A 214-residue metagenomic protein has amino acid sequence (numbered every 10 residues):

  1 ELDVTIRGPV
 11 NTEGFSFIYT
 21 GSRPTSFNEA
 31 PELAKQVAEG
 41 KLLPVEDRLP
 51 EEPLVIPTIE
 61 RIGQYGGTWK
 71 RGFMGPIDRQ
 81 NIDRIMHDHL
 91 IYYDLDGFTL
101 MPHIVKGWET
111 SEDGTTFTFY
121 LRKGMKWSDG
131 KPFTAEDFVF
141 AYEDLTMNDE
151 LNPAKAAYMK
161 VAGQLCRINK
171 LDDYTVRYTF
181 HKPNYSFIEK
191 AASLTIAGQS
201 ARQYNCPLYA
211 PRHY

Functional and structural regions predicted by a protein language model:
E1-V45: N-terminal low-complexity, Pro/Thr/Ser-rich intrinsically disordered segments that act as propeptides or flexible
I18-R23, E32-L33, Y120-D129, Q164-C166: Second-shell loop/turn segments in exported
S22-A30, L42, R79-R84, G97-M101 (+6 more regions): Solvent-exposed, acidic/flexible segments
E29, K35-A38, L43-E112, E143: N-terminal lobe/hinge region of extracytoplasmic solute-binding protein
E46, D129, F187-E189: Short helix/loop capping segments that flank catalytic or ligand/cofactor-binding pockets
D78, K126-W127, N184-F187: Primarily extracytoplasmic ectodomains and periplasmic/lumenal surface modules that are beta-strand-rich
G107-N152, L171, R177: Aromatic- and charge-enriched surface segment that lines or borders ligand/interaction sites
A157-Y214: Surface-exposed binding/hinge segments that line and control ligand-binding clefts or catalytic entry sites
